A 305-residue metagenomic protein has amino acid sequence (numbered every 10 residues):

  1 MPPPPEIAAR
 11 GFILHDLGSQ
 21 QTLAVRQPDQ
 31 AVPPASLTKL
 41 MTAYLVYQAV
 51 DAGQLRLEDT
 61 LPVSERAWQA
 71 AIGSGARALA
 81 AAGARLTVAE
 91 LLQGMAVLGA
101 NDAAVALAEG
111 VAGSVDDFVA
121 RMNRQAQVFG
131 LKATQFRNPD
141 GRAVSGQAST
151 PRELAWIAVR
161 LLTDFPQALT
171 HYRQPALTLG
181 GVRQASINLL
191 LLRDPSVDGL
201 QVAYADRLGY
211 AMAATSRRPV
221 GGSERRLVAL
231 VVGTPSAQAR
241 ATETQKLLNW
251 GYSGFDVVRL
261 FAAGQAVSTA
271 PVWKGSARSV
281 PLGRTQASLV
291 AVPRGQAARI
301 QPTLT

Functional and structural regions predicted by a protein language model:
M1-R152, V159-F165: Active-site-adjacent loops and short helices of periplasmic peptidoglycan-processing enzymes
K132-Q135, A143-T305: Domain-terminus/edge residues, biased toward the C-terminal soluble/receptor-binding domains of extracytoplasmic
